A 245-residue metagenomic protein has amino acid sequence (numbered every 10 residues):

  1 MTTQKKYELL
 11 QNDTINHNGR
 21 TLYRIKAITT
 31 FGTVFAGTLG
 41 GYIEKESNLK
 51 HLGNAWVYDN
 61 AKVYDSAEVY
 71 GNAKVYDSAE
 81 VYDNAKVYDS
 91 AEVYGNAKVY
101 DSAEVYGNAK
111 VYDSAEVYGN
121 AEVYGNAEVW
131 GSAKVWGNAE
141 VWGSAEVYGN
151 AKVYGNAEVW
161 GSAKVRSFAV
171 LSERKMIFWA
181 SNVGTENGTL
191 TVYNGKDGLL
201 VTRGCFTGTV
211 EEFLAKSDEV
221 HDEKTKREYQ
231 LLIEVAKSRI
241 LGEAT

Functional and structural regions predicted by a protein language model:
M1-L52, V183-T245: Terminal amphipathic alpha-helical/low-complexity segments used for targeting or macromolecular assembly
H51-N54, E173: Generic detector of low-complexity/intrinsically disordered segments and short hydrophobic N-terminal stretches
N54-F168: Thr-biased low-complexity repeat/linker tracts and other Thr-enriched repetitive architectures
E173-V183: Short helix/strand-capping turn motifs
